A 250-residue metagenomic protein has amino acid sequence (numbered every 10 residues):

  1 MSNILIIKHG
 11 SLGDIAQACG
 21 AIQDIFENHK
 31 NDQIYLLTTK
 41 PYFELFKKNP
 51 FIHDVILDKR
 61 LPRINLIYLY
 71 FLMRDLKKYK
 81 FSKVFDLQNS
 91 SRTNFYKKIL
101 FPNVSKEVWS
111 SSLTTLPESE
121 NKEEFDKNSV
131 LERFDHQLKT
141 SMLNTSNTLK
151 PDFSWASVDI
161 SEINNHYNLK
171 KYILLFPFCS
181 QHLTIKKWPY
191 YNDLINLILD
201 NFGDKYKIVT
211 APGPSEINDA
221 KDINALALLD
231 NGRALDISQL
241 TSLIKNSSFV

Functional and structural regions predicted by a protein language model:
M1-V250: Catalytic machinery of carbohydrate-active enzymes, primarily nucleotide-sugar-dependent glycosyltransferases
